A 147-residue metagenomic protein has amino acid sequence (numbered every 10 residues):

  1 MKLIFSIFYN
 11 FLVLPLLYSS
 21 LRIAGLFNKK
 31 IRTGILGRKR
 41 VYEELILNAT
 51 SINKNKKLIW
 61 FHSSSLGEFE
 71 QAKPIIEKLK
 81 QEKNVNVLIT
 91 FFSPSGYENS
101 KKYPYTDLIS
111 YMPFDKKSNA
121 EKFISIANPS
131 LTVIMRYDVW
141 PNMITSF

Functional and structural regions predicted by a protein language model:
M1-V13: Compositionally biased, charge-rich terminal segments
L21-F147: Active-site and donor-binding regions of nucleotide-sugar-utilizing enzymes
